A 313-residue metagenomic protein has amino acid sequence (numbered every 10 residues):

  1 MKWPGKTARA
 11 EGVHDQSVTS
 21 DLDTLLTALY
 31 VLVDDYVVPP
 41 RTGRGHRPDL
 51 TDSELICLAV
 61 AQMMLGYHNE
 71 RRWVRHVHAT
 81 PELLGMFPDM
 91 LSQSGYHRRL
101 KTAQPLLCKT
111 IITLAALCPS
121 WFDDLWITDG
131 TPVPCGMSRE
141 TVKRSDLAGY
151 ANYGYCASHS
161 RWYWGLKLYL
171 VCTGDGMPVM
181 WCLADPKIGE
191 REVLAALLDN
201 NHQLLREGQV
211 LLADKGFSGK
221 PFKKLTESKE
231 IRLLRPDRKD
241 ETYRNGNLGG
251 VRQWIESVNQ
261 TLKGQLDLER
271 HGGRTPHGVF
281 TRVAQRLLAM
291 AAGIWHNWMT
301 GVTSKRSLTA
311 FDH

Functional and structural regions predicted by a protein language model:
M1-H313: Short alpha-helical elements
